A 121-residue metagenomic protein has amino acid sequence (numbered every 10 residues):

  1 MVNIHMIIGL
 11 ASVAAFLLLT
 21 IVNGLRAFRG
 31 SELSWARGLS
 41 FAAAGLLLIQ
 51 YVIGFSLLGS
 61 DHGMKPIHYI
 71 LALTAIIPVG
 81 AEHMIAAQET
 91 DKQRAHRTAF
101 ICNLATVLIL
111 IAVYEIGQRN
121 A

Functional and structural regions predicted by a protein language model:
M1-L17, Q118: Hydrophobic transmembrane alpha-helical segments in integral membrane proteins
A11-R29: N-terminal signal-anchor/start-transfer transmembrane helix
A27-G38, A87-A95: Membrane-interface helix-boundary motifs at transmembrane edges
E32-L48, P66-Y69: Loop-to-helix transition at the N-terminal end of transmembrane alpha-helices
I53-A81: Short alpha-helical packing/oligomerization segments
G59-G63, A81-R97, E115-Q118: Membrane-helix boundary connector in multi-pass membrane proteins
L108-A121: Juxtamembrane boundary at the C-terminal end of a transmembrane helix
